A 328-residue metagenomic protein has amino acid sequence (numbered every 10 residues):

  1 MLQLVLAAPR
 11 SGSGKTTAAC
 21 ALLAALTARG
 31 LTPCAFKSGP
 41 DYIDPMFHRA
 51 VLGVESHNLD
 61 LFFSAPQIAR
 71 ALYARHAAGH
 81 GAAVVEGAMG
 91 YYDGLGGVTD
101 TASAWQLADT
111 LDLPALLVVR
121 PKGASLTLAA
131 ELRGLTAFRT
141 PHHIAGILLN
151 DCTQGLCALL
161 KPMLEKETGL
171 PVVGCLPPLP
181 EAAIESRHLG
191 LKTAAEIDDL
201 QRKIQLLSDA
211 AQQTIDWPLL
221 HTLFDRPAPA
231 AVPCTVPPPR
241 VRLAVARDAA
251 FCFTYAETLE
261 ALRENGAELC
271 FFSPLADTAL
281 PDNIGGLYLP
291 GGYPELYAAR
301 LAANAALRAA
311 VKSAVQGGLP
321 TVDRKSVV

Functional and structural regions predicted by a protein language model:
M1-L2, V236-R242: A short, charged/proline- and glycine-enriched loop that marks the coil->beta-strand transition at the N-terminal
L2-L111, V119-H143, D151-A158: ATP-dependent carboxylate-amine ligase catalytic core
C34, L116, R242-A244: Conserved beta-strand elements of the Class I
K37-S38, P171-P180, E268-A276: Beta-strand->loop->alpha-helix junctions that form or flank phosphate-binding loops in nucleotide-handling enzymes
D100-T110, L301-G318: A short, gly/pro- and small-residue-rich
S125-T235: Internal gly/pro-rich beta-alpha loop/helix module that stabilizes soluble enzyme cofactors or their anionic handles
V241-A302, A309-A314: Phosphate-binding active sites in nucleotide-utilizing proteins
S326-V327: Conserved small/polar residues in nucleotide/adenosyl-binding loops
